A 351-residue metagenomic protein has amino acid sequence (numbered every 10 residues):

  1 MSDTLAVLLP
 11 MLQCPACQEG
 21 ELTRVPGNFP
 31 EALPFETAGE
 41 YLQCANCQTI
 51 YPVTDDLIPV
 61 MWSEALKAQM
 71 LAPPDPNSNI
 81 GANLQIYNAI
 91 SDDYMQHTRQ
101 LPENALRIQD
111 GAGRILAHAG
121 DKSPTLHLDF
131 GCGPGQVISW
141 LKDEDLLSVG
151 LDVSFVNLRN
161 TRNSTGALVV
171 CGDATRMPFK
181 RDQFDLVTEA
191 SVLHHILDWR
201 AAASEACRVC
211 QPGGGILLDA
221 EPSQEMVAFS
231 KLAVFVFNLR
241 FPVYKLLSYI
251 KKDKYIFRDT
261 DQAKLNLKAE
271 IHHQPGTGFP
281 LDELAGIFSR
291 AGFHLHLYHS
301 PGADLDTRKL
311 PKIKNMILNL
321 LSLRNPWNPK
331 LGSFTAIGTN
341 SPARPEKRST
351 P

Functional and structural regions predicted by a protein language model:
S2-G81: N-terminal auxiliary segments of SAM/dcSAM-dependent transferases
S2-L9, G27-G39, R258-P351: A C-terminal cap/extension of S-adenosyl-L-methionine-dependent methyltransferases that defines the acceptor-substrate
I58-D121, Q136, W140, N157-N160: Conserved class I S-adenosyl-L-methionine
L128-R176: Class I SAM-dependent methyltransferase SAM/SAH-binding core
T188: A conserved beta-strand element that flanks and buttresses the S-adenosyl-L-methionine
S191-H195: Short catalytic micro-motifs in class I SAM-dependent methyltransferases
R200-P212: A short glycine-rich, Lys/Arg-flanked "PGG" loop and its adjoining helix->strand segment in the class I
L217-D253: Conserved class I S-adenosyl-L-methionine
